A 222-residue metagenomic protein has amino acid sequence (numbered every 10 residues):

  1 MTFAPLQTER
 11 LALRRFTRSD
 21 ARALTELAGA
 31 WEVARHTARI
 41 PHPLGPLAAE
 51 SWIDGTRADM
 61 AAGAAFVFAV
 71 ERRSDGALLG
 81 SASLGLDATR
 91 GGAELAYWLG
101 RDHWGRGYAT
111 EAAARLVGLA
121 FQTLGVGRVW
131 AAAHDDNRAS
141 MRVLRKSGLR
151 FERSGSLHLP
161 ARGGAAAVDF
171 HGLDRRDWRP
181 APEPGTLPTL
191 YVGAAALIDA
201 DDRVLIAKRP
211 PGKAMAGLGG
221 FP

Functional and structural regions predicted by a protein language model:
M1-R35, V67-V192: Acyl-donor (CoA/ACP) binding surface of acyl/acetyltransferases
T25-A28, T37-A38, K208, G219: Short, flexible helix/strand-to-coil boundary loops that buttress conserved ligand/catalytic motifs in alpha/beta
E32-G55: Conserved GNAT-fold acetyl-CoA-binding loop/helix
H42, R138, H158-P160, V204 (+1 more regions): Flexible, glycine-rich phosphate/dinucleotide-binding loops and adjacent beta-alpha linkers at cofactor/substrate
D54-A69: A short helix-loop-beta-strand connector motif used in the catalytic cores of GNAT acetyltransferases and, in some
P182-V204, P222: Conserved N-terminal beta-strand and adjoining loop/helix that marks the start of the Nudix/MutT-like hydrolase domain
R203-P222: Conserved Nudix-box catalytic region and its N-terminal flanking loop in Nudix hydrolases and closely related
